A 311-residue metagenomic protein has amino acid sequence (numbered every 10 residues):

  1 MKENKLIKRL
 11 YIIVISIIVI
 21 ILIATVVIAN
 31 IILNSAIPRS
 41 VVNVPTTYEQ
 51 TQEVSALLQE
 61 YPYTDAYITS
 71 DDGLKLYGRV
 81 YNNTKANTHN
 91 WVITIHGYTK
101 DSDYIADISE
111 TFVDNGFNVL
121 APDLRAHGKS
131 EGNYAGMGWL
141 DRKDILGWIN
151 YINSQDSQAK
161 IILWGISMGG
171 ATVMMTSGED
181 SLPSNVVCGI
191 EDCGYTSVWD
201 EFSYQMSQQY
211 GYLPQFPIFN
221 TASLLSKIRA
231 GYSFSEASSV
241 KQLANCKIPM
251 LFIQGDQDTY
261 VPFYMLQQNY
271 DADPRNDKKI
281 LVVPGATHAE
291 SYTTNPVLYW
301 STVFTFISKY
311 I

Functional and structural regions predicted by a protein language model:
L10, V14-T69, R79: An N-terminal hydrophobic leader/cap segment in hydrolases
Y104, A135-D156: Alpha/beta-hydrolase active-site loop
I108, S239, I248, P262-D271: Short alpha-helix in the alpha/beta-hydrolase fold that links the catalytic acid
S109-E131: Conserved alpha/beta-hydrolase
M175-Y232: Hydrolase active-site cap/lid region
N245-K247, F252-Q254, D258: Short beta-strand/loop motif that positions the catalytic acidic residue of the alpha/beta-hydrolase fold
D256-V261, A289-E290: Acidic catalytic loop of the alpha/beta-hydrolase fold
T294-I311: Catalytic active-site module of serine/aspartate enzymes centered on a nucleophile-bearing elbow/loop
